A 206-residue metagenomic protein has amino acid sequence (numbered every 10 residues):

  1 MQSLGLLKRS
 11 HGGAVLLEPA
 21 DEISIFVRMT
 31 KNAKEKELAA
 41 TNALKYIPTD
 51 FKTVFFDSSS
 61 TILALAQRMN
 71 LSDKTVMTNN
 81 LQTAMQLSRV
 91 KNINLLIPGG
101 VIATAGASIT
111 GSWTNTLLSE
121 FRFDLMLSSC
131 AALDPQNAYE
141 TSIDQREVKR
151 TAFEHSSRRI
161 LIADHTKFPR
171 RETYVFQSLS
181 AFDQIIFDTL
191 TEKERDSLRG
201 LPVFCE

Functional and structural regions predicted by a protein language model:
M1-F55, A66-Q67, S88-N92: HTH-adjacent hinge/linker in prokaryotic transcriptional regulators
Q2, Q82-E206: Conserved phosphate- and dinucleotide-binding cores of soluble alpha/beta proteins, encompassing both enzyme active
V27-K34, L38, S60, T78 (+4 more regions): Residues at secondary-structure transition points
D50-V54, L71-T75, A181-Q184: Short active-site oxyanion
F56-D57, T78, F187: Short beta-strand scaffold positions
Q67-N70, K74-Q86: Catalytic core of membrane glycerolipid acyltransferases/transacylases, capturing the structured, soluble-facing
